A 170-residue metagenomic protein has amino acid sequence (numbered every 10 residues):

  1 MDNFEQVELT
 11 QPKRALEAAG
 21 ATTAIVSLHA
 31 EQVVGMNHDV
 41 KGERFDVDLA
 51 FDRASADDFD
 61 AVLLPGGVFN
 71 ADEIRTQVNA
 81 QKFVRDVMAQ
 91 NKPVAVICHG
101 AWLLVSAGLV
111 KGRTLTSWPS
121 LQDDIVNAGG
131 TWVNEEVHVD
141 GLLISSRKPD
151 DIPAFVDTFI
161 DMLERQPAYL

Functional and structural regions predicted by a protein language model:
M1-Q90, V94, W102-T114, Q122-L170: Extended, subdomain-level signal for the structured scaffold at the beginning of enzyme domains
C98: Catalytic, metal-anchored helix/loop core of enzyme active sites in primary metabolism
